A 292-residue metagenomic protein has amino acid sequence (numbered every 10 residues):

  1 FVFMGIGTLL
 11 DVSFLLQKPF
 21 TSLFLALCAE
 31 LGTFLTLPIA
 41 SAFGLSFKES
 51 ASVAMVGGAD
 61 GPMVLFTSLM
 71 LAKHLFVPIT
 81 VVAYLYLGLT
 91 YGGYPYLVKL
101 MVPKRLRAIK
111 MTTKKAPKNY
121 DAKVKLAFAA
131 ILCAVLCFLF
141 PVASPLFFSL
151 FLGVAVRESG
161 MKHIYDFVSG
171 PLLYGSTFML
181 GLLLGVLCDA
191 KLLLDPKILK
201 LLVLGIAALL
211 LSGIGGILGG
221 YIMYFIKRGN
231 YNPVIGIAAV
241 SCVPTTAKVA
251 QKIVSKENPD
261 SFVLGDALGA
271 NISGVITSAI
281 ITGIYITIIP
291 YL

Functional and structural regions predicted by a protein language model:
I6, L23-L35, I39, L45-H74 (+2 more regions): Alpha-helical membrane segments and immediately flanking helix-loop junctions that form or couple to the substrate/ion
T8-L23, K162-P171, D189-V203, Y221-N230 (+2 more regions): Interfacial helix-loop-helix linkers and transmembrane-helix boundary segments in multi-pass membrane proteins
V12-L37, Y84-Y86, K191-I217, A267-N271: Entry/N-cap segments of selected transmembrane alpha helices and their immediately preceding amphipathic helices
P38-F47, P78-M111, G215-R228, S273-L292: Juxtamembrane and boundary regions of transmembrane helices in multi-pass small-molecule transporters and channels
A83-M161: Membrane-embedded hairpin module used as a gating/binding unit in multi-pass transport and secretion proteins
I131-G219: Transmembrane helical segments that form the transport core of multi-pass membrane transport proteins
L180-L193, T245-S255, I280-G283: Hydrophobic alpha-helical transmembrane segments in multi-pass integral membrane proteins
